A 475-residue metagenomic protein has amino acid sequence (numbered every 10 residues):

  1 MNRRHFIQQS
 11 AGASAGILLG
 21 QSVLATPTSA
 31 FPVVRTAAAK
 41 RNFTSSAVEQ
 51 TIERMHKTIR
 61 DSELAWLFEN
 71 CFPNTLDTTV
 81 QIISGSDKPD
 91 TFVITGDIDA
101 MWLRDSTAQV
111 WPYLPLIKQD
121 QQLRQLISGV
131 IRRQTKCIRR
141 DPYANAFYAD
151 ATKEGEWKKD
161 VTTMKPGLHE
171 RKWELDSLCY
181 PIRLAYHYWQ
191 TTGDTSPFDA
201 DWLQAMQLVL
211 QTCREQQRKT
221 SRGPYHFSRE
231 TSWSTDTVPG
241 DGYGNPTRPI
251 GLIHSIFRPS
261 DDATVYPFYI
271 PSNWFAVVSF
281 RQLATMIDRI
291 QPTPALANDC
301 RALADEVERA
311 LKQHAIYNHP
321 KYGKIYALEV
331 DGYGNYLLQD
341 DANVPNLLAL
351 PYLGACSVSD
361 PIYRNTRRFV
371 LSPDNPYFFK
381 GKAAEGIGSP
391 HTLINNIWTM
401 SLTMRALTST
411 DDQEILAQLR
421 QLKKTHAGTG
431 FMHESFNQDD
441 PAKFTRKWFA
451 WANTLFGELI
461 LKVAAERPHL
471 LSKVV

Functional and structural regions predicted by a protein language model:
H5-P27: N-terminal export signals
G12, S29-R104: Low-complexity, Ser/Thr/Pro/Gly-enriched N-terminal "stalk/linker" regions
A47-R60, A108-Q121, Y180-T195, W274-P292 (+3 more regions): Well-ordered alpha-helical scaffold segments within catalytic/enzyme domains
L67, Q121-C137, T195-R214, L283-M286 (+4 more regions): Extended, well-ordered alpha-helical scaffold segments
L76-P89, T152-V161, P246-R258, G428-E434: Active-site-adjacent bridging/hinge elements
D99-I127, I131-T235, A450-A464: Aromatic-rich carbohydrate-recognition surfaces in CAZymes
L103, P142-Y143, F147-D150, E156 (+4 more regions): Extended ligand-binding clefts on enzyme/binding-domain cores
D160-P166, R171-E174, L337-S359, N395-V475: C-terminal capping/lid segments that line or modulate ligand- or cofactor-binding pockets
